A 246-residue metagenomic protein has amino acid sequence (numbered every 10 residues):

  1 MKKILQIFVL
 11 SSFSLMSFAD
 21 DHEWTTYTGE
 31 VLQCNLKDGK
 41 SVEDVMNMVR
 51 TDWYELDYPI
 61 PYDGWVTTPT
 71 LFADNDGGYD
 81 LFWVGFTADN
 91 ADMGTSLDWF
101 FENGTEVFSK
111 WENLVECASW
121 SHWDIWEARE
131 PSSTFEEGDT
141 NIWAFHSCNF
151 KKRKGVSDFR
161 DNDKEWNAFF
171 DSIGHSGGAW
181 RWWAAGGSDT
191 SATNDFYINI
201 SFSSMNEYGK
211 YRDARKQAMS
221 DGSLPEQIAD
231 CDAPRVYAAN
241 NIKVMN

Functional and structural regions predicted by a protein language model:
K2-L10: Sec-dependent signal peptide recognition, specifically the positively charged N-region followed immediately by
S14-S17: N-terminal signal peptide c-region/cleavage motif recognized by signal peptidases
A19-N246: Short S/T/G/P-rich N-terminal loop/turn motif that feeds into the first structured element of a domain
